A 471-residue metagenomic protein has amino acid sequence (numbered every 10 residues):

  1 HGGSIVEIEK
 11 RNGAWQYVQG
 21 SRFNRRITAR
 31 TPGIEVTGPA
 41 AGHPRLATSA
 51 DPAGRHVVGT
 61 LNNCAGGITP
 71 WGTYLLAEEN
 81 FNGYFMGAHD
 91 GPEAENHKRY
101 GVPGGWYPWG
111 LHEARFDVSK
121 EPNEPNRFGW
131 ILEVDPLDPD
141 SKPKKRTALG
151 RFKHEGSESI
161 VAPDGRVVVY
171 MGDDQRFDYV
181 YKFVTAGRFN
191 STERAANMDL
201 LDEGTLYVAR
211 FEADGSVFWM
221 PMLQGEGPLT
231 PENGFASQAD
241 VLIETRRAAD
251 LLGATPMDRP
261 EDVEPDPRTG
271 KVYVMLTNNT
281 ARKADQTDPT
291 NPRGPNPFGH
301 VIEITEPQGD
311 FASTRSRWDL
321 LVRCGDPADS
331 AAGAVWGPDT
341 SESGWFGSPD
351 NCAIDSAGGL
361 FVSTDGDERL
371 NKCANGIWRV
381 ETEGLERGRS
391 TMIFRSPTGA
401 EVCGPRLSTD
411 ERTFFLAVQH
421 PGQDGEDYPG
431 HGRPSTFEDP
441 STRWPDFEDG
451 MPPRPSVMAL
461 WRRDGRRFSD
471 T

Functional and structural regions predicted by a protein language model:
H1-T471: Conserved small-residue
